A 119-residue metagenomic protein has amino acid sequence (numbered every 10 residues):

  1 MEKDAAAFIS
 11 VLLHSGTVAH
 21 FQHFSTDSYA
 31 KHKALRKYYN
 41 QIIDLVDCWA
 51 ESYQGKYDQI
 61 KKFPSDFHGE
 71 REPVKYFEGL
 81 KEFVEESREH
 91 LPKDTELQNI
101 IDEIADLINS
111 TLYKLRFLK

Functional and structural regions predicted by a protein language model:
M1-D4, D27, K61-G69, E89: Short, charged, low-complexity loops and linkers
M1-I9, S15, P73: Disorder-to-helix initiation segments
F8, K31, L35, K93-L97: Residue-level recognition of alpha-helical structural elements
H14-R36: Helix-loop segments that flank and shape redox-cofactor active sites
G16-A19, W49, V84-S87: Non-transmembrane amphipathic alpha-helical segments
H32-I60: Conserved alpha-helical segments that form or flank metal/cofactor-binding pockets of metalloenzymes
C48-S52, T111-K119: Amphipathic alpha-helical coiled-coil segments
S65-R116: Acidic/histidine-rich alpha-helical segments that form the ligand environment of transition-metal centers
